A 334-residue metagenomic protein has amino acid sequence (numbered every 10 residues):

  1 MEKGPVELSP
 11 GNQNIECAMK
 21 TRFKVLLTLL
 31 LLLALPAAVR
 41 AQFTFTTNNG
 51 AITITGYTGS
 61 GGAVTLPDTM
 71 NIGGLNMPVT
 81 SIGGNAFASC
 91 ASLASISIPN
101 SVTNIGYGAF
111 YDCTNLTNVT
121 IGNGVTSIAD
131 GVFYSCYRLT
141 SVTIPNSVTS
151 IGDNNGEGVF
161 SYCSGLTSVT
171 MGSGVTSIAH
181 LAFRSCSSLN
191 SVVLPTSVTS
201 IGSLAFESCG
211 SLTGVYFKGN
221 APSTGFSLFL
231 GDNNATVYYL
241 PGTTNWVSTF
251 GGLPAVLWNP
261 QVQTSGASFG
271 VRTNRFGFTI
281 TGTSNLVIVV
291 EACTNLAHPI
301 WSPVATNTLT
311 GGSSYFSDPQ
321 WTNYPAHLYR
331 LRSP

Functional and structural regions predicted by a protein language model:
E2-L27: Bacterial N-terminal signal peptides that target proteins for export
I15, L31-A38, G83, A91 (+3 more regions): Short, intrinsically disordered, low-complexity terminal segments
T21-K24, T28-L31, L35-G56, F217-N220 (+2 more regions): Short, composition-biased motifs enriched in small/polar/acidic residues
T47-N49, G61-S81, A91-N104, C113-S127 (+5 more regions): Structural signature of tandem-repeat unit edges
G84-A86, G106-Y111, A129-Y134, G156-S161 (+3 more regions): Consensus positions within tandem repeat domains that build extended binding/scaffold surfaces
G231: Basic phosphate/pyrophosphate-binding loop/patch that engages nucleotide-derived ligands
